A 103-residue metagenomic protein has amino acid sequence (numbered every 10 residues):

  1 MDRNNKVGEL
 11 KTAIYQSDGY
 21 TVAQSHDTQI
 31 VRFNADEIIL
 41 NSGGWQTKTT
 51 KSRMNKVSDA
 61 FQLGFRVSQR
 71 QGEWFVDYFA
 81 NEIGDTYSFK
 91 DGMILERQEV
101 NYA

Functional and structural regions predicted by a protein language model:
M1-A103: Terminal leader/tail segments of proteins
